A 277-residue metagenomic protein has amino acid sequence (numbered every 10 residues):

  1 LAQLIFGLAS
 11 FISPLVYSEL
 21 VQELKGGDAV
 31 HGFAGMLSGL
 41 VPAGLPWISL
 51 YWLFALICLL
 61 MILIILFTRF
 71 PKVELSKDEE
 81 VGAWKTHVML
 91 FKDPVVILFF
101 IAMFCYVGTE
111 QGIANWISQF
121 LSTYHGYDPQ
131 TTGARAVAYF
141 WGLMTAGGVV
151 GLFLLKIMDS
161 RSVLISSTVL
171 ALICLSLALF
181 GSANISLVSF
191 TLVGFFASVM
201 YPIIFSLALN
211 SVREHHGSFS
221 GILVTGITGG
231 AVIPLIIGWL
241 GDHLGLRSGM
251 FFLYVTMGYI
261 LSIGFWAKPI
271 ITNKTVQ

Functional and structural regions predicted by a protein language model:
L1, S198-R213: Intracellular juxtamembrane helix-capping segments at the cytosolic ends of symmetry-related transmembrane helices
L1-R69: Helix-loop-helix hairpin linking two adjacent transmembrane segments in secondary transporters
S13-Y17, V21, M89-Y139: Extracytoplasmic gate region of multi-pass secondary transporters
V21, G147-D159, G241-D242: Helix-to-loop junctions at the C-terminal end of transmembrane segments in multipass secondary transporters
I62-R69, F251-Q277: Multi-pass alpha-helical transporter architecture, strongest for 12-TM Major Facilitator/SLC carriers used
P71-F99: Juxtamembrane intracellular "pre-TM" segments in multi-pass secondary transporters
S162-L177: Structural signature of the two symmetry-related core transmembrane helices
V212-G245: A late C-terminal transmembrane helix in Major Facilitator Superfamily
